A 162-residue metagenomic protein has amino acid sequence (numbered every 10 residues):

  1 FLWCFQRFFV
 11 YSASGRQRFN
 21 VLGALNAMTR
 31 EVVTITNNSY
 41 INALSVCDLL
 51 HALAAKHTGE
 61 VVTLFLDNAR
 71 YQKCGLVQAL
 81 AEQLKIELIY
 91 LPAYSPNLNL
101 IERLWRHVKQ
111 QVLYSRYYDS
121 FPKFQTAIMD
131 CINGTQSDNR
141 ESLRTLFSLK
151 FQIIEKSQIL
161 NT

Functional and structural regions predicted by a protein language model:
F1-T162: Short functional hotspots at interaction and active-site rims
